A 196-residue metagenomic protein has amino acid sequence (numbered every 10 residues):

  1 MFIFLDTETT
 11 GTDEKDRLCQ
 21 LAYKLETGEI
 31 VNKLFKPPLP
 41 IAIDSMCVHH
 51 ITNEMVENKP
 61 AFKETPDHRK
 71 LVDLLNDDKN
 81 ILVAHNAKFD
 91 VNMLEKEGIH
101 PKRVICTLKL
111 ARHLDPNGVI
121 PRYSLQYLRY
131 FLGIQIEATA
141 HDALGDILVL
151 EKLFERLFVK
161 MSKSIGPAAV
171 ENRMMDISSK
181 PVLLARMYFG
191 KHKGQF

Functional and structural regions predicted by a protein language model:
M1-R103, N117-H141: Conserved non-catalytic scaffold segment of RNase H-like nuclease domains
E26, H100, K180-V182, G190: A generic structural signal for short, non-catalytic loop/turn and secondary-structure boundary residues
I81-M93, E97, Y123-R186: Acidic, Mg2+-coordinating catalytic module of metal-dependent nucleases/exonucleases that use a two-metal-ion mechanism
R103-L114: A short, structured active-site edge motif that brings together acidic residues
R186-F196: C-terminal accessory/binding modules appended to enzymatic or scaffolding proteins
